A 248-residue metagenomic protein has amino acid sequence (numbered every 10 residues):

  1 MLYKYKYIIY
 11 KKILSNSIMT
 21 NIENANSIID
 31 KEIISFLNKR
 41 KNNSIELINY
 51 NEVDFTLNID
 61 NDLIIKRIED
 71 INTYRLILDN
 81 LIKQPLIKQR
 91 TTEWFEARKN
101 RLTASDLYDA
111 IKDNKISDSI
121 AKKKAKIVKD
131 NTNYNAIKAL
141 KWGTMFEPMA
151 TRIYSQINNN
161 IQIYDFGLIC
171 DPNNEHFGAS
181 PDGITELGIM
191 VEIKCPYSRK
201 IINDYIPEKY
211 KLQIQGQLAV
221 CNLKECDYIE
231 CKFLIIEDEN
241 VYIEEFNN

Functional and structural regions predicted by a protein language model:
M1-M145, M149, I157, I235-E237 (+2 more regions): Charged, glycine-rich intrinsically disordered N-terminal tails and low-complexity linkers that flank
E147-T151, K211-I214: Short, well-ordered alpha-helical scaffold segments within catalytic/effector domains
Y154: Active-site region of the double-stranded beta-helix
I157-P181, T185-N248: Nucleic-acid nuclease catalytic cores
